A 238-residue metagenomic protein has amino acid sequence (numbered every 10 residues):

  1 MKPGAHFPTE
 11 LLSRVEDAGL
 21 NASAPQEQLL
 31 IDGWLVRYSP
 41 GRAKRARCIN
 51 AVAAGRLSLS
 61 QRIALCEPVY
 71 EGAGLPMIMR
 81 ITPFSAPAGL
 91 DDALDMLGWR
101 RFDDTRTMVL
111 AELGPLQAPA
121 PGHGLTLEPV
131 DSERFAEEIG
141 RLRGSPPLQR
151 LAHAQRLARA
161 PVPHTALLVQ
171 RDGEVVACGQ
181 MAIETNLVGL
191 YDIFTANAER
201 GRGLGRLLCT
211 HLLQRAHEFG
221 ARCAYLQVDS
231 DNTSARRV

Functional and structural regions predicted by a protein language model:
M1-D17, A51, R56, T105-T107 (+4 more regions): Short amphipathic alpha-helix that is part of the acyltransferase structural core
M1-G72, A86, L148-Q149: N-terminal charged segments
L20-E27, G74-L75, L90, F102-T105 (+2 more regions): A short helix-loop-beta-strand connector motif used in the catalytic cores of GNAT acetyltransferases and, in some
D32-S39, R100, T107, L168 (+3 more regions): Conserved beta-strand in the GNAT
I49-L57, I193-R200, V228-D229: A short, internal acetyl-CoA/4′-phosphopantetheine-binding micro-motif in the GNAT/acyltransferase core
L59-E67, D192-T195, G201-E218, C223 (+1 more regions): Conserved acetyl-CoA-binding loop-helix of GNAT-fold acetyltransferases
A73-P83, A216-V228: Conserved GNAT acetyl-CoA-binding A-motif
A86-R101, R206, S230-V238: Conserved active-site alpha-helix within GNAT-family acetyltransferase domains
